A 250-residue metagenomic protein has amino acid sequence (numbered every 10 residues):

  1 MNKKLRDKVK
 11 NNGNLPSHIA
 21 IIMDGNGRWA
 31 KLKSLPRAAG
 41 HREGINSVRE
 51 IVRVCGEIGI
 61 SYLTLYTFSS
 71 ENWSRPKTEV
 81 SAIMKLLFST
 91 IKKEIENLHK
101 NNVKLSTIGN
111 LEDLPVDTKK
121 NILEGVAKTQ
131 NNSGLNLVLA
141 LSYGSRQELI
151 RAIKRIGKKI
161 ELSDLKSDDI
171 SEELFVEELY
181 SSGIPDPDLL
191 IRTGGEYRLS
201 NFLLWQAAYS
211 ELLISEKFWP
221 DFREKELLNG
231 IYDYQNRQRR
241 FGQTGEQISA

Functional and structural regions predicted by a protein language model:
M1-A250: Flexible, compositionally biased loop and terminal segments
